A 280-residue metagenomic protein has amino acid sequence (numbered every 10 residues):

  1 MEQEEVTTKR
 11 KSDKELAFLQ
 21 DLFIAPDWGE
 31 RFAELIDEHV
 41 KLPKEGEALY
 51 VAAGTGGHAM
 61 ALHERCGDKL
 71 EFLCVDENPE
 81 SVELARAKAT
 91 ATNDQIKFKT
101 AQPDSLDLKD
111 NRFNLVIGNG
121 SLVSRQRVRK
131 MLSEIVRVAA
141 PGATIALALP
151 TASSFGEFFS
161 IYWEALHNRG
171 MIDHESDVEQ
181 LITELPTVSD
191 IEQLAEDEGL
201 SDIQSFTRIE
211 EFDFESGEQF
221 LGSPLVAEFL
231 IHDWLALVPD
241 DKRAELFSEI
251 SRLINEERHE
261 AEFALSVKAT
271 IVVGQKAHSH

Functional and structural regions predicted by a protein language model:
M1-L19: N-terminal, positively charged/glycine-rich alpha-helical extensions of SAM-dependent methyltransferases
P26-E45, A61: Conserved alpha-helix/loop element of class I SAM-dependent methyltransferases that forms part of the SAM/SAH-binding
E47-L106, K130: Class I SAM-dependent methyltransferase SAM/SAH-binding core
D104-V116: A short acidic, Gly/Pro-enriched loop at the edge of an enzyme's catalytic core that lines a small-molecule cofactor
N114-R129, L149: A short SAM/SAH-binding and catalytic strip from SAM-dependent methyltransferases
R125-Q126, A139-P141: Helix-to-beta-strand junctions that scaffold the AdoMet/dcAdoMet cofactor pocket in Class I SAM-dependent enzymes
R129, G142-E215: Conserved catalytic/acceptor-binding region of the Class I
Q204-H259: C-terminal helical/coil "lid" or tail adjacent to the Rossmann-like core of SAM-dependent
